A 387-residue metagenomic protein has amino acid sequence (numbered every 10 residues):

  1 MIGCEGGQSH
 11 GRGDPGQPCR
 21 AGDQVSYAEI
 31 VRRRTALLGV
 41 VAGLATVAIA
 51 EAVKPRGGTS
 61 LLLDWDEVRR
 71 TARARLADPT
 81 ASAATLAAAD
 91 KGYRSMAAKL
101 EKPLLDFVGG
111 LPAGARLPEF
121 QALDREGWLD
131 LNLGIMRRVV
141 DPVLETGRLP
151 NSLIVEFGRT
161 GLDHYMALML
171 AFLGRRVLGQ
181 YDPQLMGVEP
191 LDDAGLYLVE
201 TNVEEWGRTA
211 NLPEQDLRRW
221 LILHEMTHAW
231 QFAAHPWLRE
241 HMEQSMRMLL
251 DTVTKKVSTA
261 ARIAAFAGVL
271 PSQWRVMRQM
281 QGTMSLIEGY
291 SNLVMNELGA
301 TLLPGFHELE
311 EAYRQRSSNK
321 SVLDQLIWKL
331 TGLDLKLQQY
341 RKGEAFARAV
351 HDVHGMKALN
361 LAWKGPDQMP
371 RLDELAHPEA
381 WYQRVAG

Functional and structural regions predicted by a protein language model:
R32-V53: Hydrophobic alpha-helical topogenic segments used for membrane insertion/localization
K54-F107: N-terminal mature-domain "stem" immediately C-terminal to a signal peptide or N-terminal signal-anchor/transmembrane
Y93-T201: Auxiliary, metal-adjacent structural segments of Zn-dependent hydrolase domains
A167-Y181, F232-L303: Post-HExxH zinc-binding segment in Zn-dependent metallohydrolases
E204-L221: Short pre-active-site segment immediately N-terminal to the catalytic Zn-binding motif
W220-A233: Active-site recognition of the HExxH zinc-binding catalytic motif
G282-G387: Pan-zinc metallopeptidase signature
